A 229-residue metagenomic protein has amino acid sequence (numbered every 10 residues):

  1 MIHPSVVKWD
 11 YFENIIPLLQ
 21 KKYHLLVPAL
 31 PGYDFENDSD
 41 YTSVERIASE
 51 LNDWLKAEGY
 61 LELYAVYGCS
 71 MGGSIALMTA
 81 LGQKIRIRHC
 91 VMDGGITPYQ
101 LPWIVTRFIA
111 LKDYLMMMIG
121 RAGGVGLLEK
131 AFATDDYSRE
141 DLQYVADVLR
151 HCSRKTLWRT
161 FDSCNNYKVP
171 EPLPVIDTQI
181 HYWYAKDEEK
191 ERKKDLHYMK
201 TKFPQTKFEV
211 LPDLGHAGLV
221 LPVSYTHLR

Functional and structural regions predicted by a protein language model:
M1-N37: Conserved HGGG/HGGXW glycine-rich cap/lid loop of the alpha/beta-hydrolase fold
L26-A65: Active-site loop/oxyanion-hole signature of alpha/beta-hydrolase fold enzymes
L81, H89-M117: Flexible "cap/lid" loop of the alpha/beta hydrolase fold
L101-W103, R121-P174: Conserved alpha/beta-hydrolase catalytic His-Asp/Glu region
I176, Y182-Y184: Short beta-strand/loop motif that positions the catalytic acidic residue of the alpha/beta-hydrolase fold
D187-E191: Acidic catalytic loop of the alpha/beta-hydrolase fold
L214-V223: Catalytic histidine-centered segment of alpha/beta-hydrolase-like enzymes
T226-H227: Conserved small/polar residues in nucleotide/adenosyl-binding loops
